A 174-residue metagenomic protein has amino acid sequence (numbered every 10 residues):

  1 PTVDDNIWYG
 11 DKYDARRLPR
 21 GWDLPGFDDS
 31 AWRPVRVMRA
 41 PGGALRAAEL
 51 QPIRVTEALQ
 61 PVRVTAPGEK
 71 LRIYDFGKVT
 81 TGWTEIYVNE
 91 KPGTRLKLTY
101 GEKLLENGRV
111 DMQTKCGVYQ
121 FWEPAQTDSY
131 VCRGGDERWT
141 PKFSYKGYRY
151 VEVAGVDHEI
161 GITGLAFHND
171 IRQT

Functional and structural regions predicted by a protein language model:
P1-T174: Extracellular/oxidizing-compartment recognition motifs
